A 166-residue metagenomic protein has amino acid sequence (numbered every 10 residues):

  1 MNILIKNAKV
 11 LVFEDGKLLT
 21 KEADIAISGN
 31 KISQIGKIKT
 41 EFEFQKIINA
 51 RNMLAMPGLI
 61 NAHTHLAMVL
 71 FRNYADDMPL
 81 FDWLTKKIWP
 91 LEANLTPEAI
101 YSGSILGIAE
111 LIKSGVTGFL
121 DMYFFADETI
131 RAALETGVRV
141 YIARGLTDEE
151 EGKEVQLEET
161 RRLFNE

Functional and structural regions predicted by a protein language model:
M1-F42, M53-L54: N-terminal metal-binding scaffold of metallo-dependent hydrolase/deaminase domains
I3-K6, E41-W83, I105, I112-K113: Replace "His-x-His-based motif
K37-F44, R131-E135: Short loop/helix-cap segments at secondary-structure boundaries that form the rim of catalytic
L70-Y101, T136-E150: Active-site gating loops and adjacent loop-to-helix segments of metal-dependent hydrolytic enzymes
T96-I108, Y123-A126, Q156-T160: Short, acidic/polar
T117-G118: Short acidic/polar active-site loop segments enriched in Thr and Asp
M122-Y123, R144: Charged, low-complexity intrinsically disordered terminal segments
E128-E166: Metal-coordinating catalytic core of metallo-dependent amide/deamination hydrolases
